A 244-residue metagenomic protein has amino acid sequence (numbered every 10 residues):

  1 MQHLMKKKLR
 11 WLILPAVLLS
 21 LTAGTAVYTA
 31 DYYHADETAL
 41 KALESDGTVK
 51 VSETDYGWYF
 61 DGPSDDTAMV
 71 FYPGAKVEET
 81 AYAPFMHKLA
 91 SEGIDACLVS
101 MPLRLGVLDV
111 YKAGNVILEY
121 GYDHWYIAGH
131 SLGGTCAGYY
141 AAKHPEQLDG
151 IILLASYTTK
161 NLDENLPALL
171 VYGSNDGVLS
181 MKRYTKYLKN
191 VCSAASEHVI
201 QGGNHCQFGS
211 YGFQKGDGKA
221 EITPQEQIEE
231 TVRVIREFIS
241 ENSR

Functional and structural regions predicted by a protein language model:
Q2-V49: N-terminal membrane-anchoring alpha-helices
D66-G74: Short beta-strand element of the alpha/beta-hydrolase
F85, L179-N190: Short alpha-helix in the alpha/beta-hydrolase fold that links the catalytic acid
M86-G106: Conserved alpha/beta-hydrolase
I127-A128, I151: Conserved alpha/beta-hydrolase fold motif
A128-A137: Gly/Ala-rich beta-loop-alpha elbow adjacent to hydrolase catalytic centers
E146-T158, P167: A conserved short beta-strand
L170-Y172, D176: Short beta-strand/loop motif that positions the catalytic acidic residue of the alpha/beta-hydrolase fold
